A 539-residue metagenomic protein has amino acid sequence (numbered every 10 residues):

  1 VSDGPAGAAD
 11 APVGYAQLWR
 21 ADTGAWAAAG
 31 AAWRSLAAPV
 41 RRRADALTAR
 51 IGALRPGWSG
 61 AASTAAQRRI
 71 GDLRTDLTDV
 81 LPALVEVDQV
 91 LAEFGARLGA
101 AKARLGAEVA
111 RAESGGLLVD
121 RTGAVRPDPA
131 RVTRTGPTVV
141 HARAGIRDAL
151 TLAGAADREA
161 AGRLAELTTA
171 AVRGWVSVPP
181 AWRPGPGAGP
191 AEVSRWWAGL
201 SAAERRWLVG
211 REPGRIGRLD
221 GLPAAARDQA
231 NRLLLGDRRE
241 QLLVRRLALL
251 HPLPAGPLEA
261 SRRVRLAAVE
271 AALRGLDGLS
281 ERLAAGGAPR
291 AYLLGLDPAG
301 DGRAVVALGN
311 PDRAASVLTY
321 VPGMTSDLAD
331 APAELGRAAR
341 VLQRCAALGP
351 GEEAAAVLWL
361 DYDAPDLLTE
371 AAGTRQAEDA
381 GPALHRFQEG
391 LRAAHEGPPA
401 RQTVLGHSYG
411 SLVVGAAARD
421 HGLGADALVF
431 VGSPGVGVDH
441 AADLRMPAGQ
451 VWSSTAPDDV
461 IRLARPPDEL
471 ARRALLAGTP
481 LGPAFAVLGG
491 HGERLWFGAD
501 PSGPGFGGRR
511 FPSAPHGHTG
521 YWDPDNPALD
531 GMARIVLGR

Functional and structural regions predicted by a protein language model:
V1-S177, P480-G482: N-terminal secretion-targeting helices of virulence/extracellular proteins, encompassing both classical Sec signal
G60, E166-R173, P289, G351 (+2 more regions): Intrinsically disordered or highly flexible coil/loop and linker segments, enriched in small and charged/polar residues
R104-A333, D525-L529, A533-R539: Flexible, membrane-associating and regulatory peripheral segments of lipid-active enzymes
D301, N310-R313, G323-A400, D420-R539: Lipolytic serine-hydrolase domain surface
L405-V414: Gly/Ala-rich beta-loop-alpha elbow adjacent to hydrolase catalytic centers
G415-R419: Short, hydrophobic alpha-helix immediately C-terminal to the catalytic nucleophile
